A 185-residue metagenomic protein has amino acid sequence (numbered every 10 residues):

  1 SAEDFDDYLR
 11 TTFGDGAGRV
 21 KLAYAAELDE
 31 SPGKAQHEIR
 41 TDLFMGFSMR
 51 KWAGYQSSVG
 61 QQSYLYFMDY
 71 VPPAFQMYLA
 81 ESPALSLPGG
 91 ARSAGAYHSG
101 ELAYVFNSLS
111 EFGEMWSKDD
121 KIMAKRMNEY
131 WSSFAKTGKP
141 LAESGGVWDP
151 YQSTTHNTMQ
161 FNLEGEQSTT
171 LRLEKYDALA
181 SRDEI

Functional and structural regions predicted by a protein language model:
S1-K121: Substrate-gating cap/lid region and adjacent catalytic-acid/histidine neighborhood within extracellular/lumenal
E27-K34, F44-F47, Y55-S63, D69-P72 (+1 more regions): Alpha/beta-hydrolase-fold serine-hydrolase catalytic core, especially in secreted/extracellular enzymes
